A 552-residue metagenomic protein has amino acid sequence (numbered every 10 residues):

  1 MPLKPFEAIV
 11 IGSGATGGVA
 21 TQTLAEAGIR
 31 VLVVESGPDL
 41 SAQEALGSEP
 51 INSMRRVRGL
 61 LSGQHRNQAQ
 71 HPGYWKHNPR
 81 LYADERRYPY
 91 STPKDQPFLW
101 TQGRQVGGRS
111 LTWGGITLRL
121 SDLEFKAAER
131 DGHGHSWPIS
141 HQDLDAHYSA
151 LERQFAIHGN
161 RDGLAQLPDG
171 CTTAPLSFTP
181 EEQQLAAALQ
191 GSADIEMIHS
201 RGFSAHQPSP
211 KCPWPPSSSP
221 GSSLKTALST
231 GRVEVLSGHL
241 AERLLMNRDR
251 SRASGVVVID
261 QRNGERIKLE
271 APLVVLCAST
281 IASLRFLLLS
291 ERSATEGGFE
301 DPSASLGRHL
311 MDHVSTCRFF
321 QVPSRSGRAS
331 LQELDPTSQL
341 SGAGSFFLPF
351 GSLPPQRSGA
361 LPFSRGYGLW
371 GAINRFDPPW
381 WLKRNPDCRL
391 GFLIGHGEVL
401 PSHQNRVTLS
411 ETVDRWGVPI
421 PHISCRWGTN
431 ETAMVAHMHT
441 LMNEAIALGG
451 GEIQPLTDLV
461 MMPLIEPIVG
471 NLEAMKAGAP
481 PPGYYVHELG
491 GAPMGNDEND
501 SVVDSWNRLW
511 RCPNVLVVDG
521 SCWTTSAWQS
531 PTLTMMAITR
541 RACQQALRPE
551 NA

Functional and structural regions predicted by a protein language model:
P2-T16: Beta1/beta-strand and adjacent pyrophosphate-binding region of the FAD-binding site in flavoprotein oxidoreductases
A8-V10, V31, V515: Conserved hydrophobic helix-helix packing surfaces used for dimerization/oligomerization
T23-E26, R30-R55, R243-N247, V256-S330 (+3 more regions): Glycine-rich loop(s) and the adjacent beta-strand/alpha-helix scaffold that form part
P38-Q64, G103-T112: Conserved N-terminal glycine-rich FAD pyrophosphate-binding loop of Rossmann-like flavoproteins
V57-D84, P89-L99, R104, G114-R119 (+4 more regions): Conserved redox-cofactor binding core of oxidoreductases
A83-Q102, V106-R109, W113, R119 (+6 more regions): FAD cofactor-binding and catalytic pocket of flavoenzymes
I198-P215, S237, E242-D249, R389-I394 (+3 more regions): A glycine-rich dinucleotide-binding beta-alpha-beta segment and adjacent secondary-structure elements that constitute
T525-C543: A conserved FAD-binding loop/helix module that cradles the flavin
